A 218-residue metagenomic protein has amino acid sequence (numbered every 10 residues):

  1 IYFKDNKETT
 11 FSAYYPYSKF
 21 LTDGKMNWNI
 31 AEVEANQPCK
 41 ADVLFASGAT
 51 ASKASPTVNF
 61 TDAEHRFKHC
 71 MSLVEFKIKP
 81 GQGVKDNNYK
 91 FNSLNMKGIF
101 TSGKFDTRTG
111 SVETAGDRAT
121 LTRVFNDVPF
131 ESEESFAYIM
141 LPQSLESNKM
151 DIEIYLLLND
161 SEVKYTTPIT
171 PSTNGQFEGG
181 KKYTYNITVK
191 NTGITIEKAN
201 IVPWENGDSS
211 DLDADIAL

Functional and structural regions predicted by a protein language model:
I1-K90, V124, V128-F136, E178 (+1 more regions): Short, low-hydrophobicity acidic/polar segments
Y14, K77-K79, N95, E153-L157 (+1 more regions): Residue-level recognition of well-ordered beta-strand positions that form the cores of beta-sheet-rich folds across
P16-S18, T101, F105, G110 (+4 more regions): Extracellular low-complexity Ser/Thr/Asn/Gly-rich intrinsically disordered segments
D86-A115: Extended low-complexity, serine/threonine- and proline-enriched intrinsically disordered segments
T114-R123: Conserved small-residue
N126-S172: Extended serine/threonine-enriched, polar tracts that run as long, contiguous segments within proteins
F177, K181-L218: Intrinsically disordered, low-complexity repeat and linker tracts
